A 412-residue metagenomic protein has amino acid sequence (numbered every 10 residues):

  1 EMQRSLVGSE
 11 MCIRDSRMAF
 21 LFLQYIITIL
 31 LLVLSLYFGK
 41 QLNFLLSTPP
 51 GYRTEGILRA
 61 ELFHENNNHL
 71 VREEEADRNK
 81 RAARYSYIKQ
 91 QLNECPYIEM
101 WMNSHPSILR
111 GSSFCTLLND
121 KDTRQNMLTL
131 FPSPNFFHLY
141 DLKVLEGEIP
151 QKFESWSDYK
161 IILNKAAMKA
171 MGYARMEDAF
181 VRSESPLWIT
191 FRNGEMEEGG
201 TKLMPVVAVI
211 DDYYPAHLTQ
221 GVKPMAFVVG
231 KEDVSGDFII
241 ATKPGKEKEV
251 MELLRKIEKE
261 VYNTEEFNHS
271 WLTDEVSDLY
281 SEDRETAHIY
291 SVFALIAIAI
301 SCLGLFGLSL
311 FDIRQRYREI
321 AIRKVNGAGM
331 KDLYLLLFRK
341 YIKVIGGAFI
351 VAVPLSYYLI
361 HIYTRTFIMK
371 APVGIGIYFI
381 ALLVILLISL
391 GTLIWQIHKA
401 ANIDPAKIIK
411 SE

Functional and structural regions predicted by a protein language model:
E1-G8, C12-I13: Single conserved hydrophobic/aromatic residue that forms the stacking wall/gate of nucleotide- or nucleobase-binding
G8-E10, L303-K343, N402-S411: Intracellular coupling helices
R14-A19, L23, S291, I368-W395 (+1 more regions): Conserved transmembrane alpha-helices of multi-pass membrane proteins, especially helix-helix packing segments enriched
R17-Q41, R284-R318, G346-G347, V351 (+1 more regions): Hydrophobic alpha-helical transmembrane segments of multi-pass inner-membrane transport and secretion
G39, N43-N119, T123-R124, T129: Membrane-proximal extracellular/periplasmic loop immediately following the first transmembrane helix
A83-R84, I88-P96, K165-A166, W188-A287 (+1 more regions): "Rare, low-scoring activations can occur in soluble or secreted enzymes where short amphipathic helices or signal
Q125-V222: Hydrophobic secondary-structure segments that place a key small or acidic residue at a functional site
A297, R318-T364, F379-I380, V384: Transmembrane alpha-helical interface segments in multi-pass membrane proteins
